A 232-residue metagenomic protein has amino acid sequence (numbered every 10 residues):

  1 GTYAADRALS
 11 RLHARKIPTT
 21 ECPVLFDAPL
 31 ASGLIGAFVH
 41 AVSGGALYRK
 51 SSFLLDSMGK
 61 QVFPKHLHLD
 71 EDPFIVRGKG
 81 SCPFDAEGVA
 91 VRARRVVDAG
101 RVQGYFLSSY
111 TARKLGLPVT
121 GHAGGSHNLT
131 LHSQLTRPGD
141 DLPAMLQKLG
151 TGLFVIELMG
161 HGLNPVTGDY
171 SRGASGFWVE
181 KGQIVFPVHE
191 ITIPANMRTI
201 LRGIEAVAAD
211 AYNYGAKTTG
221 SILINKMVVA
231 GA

Functional and structural regions predicted by a protein language model:
G1-F38, V42: Internal alpha/beta scaffold segment
R15, A41, L55-A232: Dual-mode signal for accessory low-complexity, basic/Gly-rich regions
V42-S52: Mature, solvent-exposed C-terminal subdomains and processed small-chain segments of exported/organellar
